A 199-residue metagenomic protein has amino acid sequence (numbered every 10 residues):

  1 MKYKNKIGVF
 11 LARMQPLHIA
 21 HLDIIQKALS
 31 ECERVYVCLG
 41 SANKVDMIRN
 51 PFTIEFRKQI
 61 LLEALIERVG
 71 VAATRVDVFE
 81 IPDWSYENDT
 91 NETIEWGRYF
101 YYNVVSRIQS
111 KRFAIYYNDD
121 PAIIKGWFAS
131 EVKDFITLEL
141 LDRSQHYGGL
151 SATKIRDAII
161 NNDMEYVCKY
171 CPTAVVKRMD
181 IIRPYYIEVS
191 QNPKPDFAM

Functional and structural regions predicted by a protein language model:
M1-M199: Nucleotidyltransferase catalytic core that binds NTPs
